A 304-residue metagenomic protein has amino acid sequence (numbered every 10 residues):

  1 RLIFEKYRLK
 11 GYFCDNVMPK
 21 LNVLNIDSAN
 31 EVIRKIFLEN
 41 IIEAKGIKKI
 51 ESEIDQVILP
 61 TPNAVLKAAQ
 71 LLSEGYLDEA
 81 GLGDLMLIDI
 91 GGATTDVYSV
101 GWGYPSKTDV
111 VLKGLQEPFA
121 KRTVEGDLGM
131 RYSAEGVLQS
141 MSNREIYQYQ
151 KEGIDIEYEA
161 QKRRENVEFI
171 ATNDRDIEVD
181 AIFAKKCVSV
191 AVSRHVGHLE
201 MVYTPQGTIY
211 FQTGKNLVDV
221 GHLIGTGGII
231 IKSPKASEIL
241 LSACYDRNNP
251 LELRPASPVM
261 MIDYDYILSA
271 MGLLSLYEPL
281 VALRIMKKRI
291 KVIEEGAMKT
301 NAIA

Functional and structural regions predicted by a protein language model:
R1-D84, D176-F183, H195, Y203-G207 (+1 more regions): Nucleotide/phosphate-binding catalytic cleft detector across ATP-hydrolyzing and phosphate-transferring enzymes
A44-I47, D155-I170, E200, D246 (+1 more regions): Amphipathic, alpha-helical segments enriched in basic
I58, V111-S189, A256-I262, M271-G272 (+1 more regions): Glycine-rich phosphate-binding loop plus the immediately following alpha-helix
G75, A93, S99-V100, E168-T172 (+3 more regions): Hard-cation-handling environments
G75-K151, S237-M260: Glycine-rich phosphate-binding loop of actin/hexokinase-like ATP-binding domains
